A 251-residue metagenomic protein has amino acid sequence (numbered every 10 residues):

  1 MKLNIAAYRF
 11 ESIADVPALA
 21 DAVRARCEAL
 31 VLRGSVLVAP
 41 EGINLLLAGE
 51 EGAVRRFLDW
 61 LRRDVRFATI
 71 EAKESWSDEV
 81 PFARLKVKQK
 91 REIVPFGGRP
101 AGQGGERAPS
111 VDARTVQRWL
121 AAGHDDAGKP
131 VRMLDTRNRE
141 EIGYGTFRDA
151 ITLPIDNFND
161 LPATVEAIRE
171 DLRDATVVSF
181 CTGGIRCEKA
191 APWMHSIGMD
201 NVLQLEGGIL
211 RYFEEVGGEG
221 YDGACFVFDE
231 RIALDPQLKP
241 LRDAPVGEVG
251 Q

Functional and structural regions predicted by a protein language model:
M1-P109, G128-V131, R137-V177, T182-Q251: Rhodanese-like catalytic fold shared by cysteine-dependent sulfurtransferases and DSP/PTP-type phosphatases
Q117-G128: A short acidic-Thr-Gly-centered motif at the start of a beta-strand
